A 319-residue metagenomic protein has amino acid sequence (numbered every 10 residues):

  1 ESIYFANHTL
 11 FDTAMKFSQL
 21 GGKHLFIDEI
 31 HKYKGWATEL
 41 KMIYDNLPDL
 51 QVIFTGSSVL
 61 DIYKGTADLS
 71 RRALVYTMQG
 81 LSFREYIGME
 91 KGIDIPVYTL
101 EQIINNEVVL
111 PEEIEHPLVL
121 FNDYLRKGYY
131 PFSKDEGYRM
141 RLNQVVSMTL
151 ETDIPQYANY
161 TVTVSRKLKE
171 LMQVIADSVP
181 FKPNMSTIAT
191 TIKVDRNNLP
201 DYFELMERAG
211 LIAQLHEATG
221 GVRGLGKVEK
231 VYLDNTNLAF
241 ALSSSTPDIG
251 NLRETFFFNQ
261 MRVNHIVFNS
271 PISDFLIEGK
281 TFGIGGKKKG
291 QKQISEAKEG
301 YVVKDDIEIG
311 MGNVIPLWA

Functional and structural regions predicted by a protein language model:
E1-H24, G35: Short glycine-rich substrate-engagement loop in P-loop NTPases that contacts/grips substrate
F26-I27, Q51-S57, T77: Structural recognition of the conserved hydrophobic beta-strand(s) that form the central parallel beta-sheet of P-loop
I27-K34, L60: Catalytic acidic motif of RecA-like/P-loop NTPases
H31-I53: Conserved Walker B catalytic segment
S57, K64-M172: Interdomain motor-coupling "hinge/lid" segment immediately C-terminal to the ATP-binding subdomain of NTP-driven enzymes
Y130-I272: Accessory nucleic acid-recognition modules appended to NTPase machines
F257, M261, F275-G290: Conserved catalytic cores of phosphodiester-cleaving nucleases, focusing on short active-site segments
F268-I272, G285-A319: Catalytic cores of nucleic-acid endonucleases
